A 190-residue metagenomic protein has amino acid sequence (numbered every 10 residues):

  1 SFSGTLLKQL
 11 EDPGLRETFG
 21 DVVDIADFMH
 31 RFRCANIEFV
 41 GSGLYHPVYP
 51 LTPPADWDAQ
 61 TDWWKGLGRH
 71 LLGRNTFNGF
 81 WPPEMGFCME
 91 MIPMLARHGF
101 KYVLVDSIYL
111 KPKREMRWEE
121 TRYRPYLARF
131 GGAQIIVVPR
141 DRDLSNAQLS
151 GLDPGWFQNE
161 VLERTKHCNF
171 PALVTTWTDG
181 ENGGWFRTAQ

Functional and structural regions predicted by a protein language model:
S1: Non-catalytic, usually N-terminal nucleic-acid engagement modules in DNA/RNA processing proteins
G4-E11, E17-P83, A133-A147, P171 (+1 more regions): Metal-dependent polysaccharide deacetylase catalytic core of the NodB/CE4 family, i.e., the active-site-bearing domain
D12-E17, F186-Q190: Short, flexible/disordered intra-domain loops and linkers
P83-Q190: Active-site-adjacent pocket scaffolds in enzyme catalytic domains
